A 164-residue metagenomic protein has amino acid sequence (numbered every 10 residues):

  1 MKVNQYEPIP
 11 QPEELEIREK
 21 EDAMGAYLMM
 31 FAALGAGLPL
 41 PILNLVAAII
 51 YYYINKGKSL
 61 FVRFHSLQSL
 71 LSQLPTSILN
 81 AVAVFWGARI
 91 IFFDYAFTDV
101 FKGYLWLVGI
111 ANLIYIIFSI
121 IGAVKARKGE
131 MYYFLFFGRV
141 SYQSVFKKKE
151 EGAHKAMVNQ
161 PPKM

Functional and structural regions predicted by a protein language model:
K2-G37, L43-L71, G122-M164: Membrane-interface extramembranous regions at the lipid-water interface
R18, D22-L45, Q68-S119: Hydrophobic alpha-helical transmembrane segments in multi-pass membrane proteins
